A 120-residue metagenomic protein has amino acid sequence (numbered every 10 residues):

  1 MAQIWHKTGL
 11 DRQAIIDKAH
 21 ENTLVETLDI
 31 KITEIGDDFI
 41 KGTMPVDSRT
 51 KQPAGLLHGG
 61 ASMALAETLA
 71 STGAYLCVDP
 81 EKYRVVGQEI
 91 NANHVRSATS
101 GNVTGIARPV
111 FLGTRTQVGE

Functional and structural regions predicted by a protein language model:
M1-E120: Terminal targeting signals and extreme-terminal segments of soluble enzymes
